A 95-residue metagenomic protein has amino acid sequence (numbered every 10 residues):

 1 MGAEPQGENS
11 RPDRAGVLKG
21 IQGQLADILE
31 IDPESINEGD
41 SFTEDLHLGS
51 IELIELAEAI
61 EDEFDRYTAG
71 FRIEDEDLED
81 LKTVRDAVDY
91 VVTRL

Functional and structural regions predicted by a protein language model:
G2-L48, E52-E55, D62, R66-L95: Phosphopantetheine-dependent thiolation modules in NRPS/PKS and related acyl-activating systems
